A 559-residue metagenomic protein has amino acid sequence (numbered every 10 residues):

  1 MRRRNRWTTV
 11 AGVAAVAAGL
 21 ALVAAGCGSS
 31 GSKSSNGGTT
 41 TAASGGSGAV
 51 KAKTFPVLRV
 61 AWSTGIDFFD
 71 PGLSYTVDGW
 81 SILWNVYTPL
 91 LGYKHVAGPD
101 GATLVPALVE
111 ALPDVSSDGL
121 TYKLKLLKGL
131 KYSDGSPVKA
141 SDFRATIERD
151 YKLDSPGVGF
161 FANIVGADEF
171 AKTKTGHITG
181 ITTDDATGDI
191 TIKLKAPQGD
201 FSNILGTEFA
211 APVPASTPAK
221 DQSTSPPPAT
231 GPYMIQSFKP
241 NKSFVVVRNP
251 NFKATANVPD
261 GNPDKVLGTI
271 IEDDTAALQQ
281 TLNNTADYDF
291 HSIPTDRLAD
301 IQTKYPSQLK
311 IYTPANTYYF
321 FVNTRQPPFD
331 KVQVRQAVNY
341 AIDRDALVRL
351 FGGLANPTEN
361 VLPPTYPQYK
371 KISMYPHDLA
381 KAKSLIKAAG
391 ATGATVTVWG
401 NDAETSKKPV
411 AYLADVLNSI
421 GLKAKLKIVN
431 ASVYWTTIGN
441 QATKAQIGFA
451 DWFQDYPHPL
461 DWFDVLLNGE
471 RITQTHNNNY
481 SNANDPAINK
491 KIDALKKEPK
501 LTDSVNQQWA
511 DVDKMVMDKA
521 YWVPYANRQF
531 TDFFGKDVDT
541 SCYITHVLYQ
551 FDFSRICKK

Functional and structural regions predicted by a protein language model:
C27-G37: Bacterial lipoprotein signal-peptidase II cleavage site
A61-S117, P226-P228: N-terminal lobe/hinge region of extracytoplasmic solute-binding protein
H95-P99, T175, P197-D260, K265 (+1 more regions): Gly/Pro-rich hinge or "lid" segments in bacterial periplasmic/extracellular proteins
T121-K125, P137, D142-R144, Y151-P214 (+1 more regions): Surface-exposed binding/hinge segments that line and control ligand-binding clefts or catalytic entry sites
K139-E148, T187-K193, G231-P232, N262-K265 (+4 more regions): Alpha-helical secondary-structure segments
P218-T224, N251-D300, K423: Ligand-site clamp/hinge motif
Y233, F329, G353-A388, A403-K408: Structural transition elements
K239, I342-Q368, E404-A414, T436-K559: Detector for C-terminal structural segments
